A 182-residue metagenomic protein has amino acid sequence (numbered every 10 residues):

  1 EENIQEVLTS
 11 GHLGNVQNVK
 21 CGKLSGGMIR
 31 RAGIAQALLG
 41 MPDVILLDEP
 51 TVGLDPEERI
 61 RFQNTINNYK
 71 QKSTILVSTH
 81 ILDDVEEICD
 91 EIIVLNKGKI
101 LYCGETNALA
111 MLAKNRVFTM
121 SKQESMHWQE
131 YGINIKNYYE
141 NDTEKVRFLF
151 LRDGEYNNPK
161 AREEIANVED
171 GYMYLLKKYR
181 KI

Functional and structural regions predicted by a protein language model:
E1, S121, I165-E169: A structural signal for well-ordered alpha-helical scaffolds and beta->alpha junctions
E1-V77, L82-D83, E87-I88, V94-N96: ABC transporter nucleotide-binding domains
L8, Q63, A110, Y172-M173: Conserved protein kinase catalytic domain
S10, N115, K177-K178: Residues within well-ordered alpha-helical secondary structure of globular protein domains
R61-L149: ABC transporter nucleotide-binding domain
N134-I182: C-terminal coupling/interaction segments
